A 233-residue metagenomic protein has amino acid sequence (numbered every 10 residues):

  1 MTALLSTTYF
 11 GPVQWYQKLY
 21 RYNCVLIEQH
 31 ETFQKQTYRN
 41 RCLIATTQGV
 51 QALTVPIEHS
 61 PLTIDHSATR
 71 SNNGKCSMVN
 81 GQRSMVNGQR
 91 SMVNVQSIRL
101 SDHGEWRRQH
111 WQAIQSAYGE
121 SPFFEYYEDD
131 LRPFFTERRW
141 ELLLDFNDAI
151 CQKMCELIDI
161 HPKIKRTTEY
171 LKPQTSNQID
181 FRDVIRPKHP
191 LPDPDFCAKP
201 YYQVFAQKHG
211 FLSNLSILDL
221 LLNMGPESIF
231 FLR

Functional and structural regions predicted by a protein language model:
M1-C76, R83, N87-R233: Residues lining hydrophobic/aromatic ligand-binding pockets adjacent to catalytic sites
